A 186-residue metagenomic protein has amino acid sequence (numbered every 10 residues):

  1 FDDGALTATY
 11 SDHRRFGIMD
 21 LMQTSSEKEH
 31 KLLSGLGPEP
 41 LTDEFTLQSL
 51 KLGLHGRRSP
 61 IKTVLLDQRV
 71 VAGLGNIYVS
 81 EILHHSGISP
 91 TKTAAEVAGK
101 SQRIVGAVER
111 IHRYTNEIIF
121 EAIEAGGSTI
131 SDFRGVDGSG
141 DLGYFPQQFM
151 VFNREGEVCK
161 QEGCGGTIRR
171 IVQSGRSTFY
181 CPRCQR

Functional and structural regions predicted by a protein language model:
F1-R186: Structured catalytic/nucleic-acid-binding cores of DNA maintenance enzymes
